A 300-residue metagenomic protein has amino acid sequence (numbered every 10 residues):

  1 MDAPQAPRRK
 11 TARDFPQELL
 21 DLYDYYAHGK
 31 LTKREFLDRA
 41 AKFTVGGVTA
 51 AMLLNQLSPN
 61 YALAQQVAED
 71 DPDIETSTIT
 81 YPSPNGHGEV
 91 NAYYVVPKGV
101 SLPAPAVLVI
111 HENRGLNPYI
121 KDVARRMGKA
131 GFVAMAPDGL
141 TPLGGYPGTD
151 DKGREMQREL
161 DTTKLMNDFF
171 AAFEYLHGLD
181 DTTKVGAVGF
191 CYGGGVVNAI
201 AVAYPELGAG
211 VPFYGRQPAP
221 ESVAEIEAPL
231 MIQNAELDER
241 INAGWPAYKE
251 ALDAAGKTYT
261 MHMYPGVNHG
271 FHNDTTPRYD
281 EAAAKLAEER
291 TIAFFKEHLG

Functional and structural regions predicted by a protein language model:
M1-E35: N-terminal secretory signal peptides
K33-P59: N-terminal export signals
Q65-S101: N-terminal cap/lid segment of alpha/beta-hydrolase-fold proteins
P103-E112: Short beta-strand element of the alpha/beta-hydrolase
Y119, E155-G178: Alpha/beta-hydrolase active-site loop
L140-T163, G270-T275: Cap/lid segment of the alpha/beta-hydrolase catalytic domain
F170-E227: Primarily recognizes the serine-hydrolase "nucleophile elbow" in alpha/beta-hydrolase and SGNH/GDSL folds
I232-N234: Short beta-strand/loop motif that positions the catalytic acidic residue of the alpha/beta-hydrolase fold
